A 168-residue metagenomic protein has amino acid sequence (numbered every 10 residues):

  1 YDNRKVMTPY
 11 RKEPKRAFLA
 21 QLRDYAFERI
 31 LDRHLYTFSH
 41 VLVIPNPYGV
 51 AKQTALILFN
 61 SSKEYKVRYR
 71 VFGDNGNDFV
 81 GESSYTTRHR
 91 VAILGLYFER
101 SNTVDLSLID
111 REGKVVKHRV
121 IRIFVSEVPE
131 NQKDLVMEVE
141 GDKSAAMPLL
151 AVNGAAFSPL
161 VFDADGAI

Functional and structural regions predicted by a protein language model:
N3-P9, K15-R16, A20, D24 (+4 more regions): Histidine-/acidic-rich catalytic cores in large beta-rich domains
E28-D32: Plant transcription-factor regulatory intrinsically disordered regions
K66-D78: Extracellular low-complexity, O-glycosylation-prone stalks/linkers
G76-T86: Solvent-exposed beta-strand/loop surfaces of large extracellular or lumenal domains
